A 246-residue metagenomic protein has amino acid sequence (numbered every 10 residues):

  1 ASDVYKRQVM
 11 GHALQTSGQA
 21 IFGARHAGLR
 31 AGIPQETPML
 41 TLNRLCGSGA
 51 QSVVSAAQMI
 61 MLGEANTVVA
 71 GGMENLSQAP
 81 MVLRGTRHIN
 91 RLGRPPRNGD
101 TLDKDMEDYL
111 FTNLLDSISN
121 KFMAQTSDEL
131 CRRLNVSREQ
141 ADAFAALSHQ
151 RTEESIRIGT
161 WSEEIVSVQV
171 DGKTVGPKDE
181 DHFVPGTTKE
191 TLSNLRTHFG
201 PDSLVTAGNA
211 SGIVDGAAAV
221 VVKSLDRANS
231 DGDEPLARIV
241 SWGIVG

Functional and structural regions predicted by a protein language model:
A1-V4: Short, small-residue-biased leader/transition segments that mark boundaries at the very start of proteins
G11-Q15, R44-S48, G72-S77, T86-R87 (+1 more regions): Acidic, glycine-rich active-site loops and adjacent beta-strand->loop/helix elements that engage anionic groups
H12-V68, L102-M106, I118-F122, G186-G212: Conserved catalytic cysteine-centered active-site region of acyl-thioester-dependent Claisen-condensing enzymes
G23-I33, M59-L62, V82-N98, D226: A glycine- and small-aliphatic-rich helix-loop capping segment at beta-alpha/alpha-beta transitions that lines
R44-E74, C131-T160, V220-D226: Active-site-proximal alpha-helical scaffold in enzymes
T67-E129: Flexible glycine-/small-residue-enriched beta->alpha junction loops that bind anionic phosphate/pyrophosphate groups
Q140-S230: N-terminal extracellular/periplasmic Venus flytrap/periplasmic-binding protein-like
L225-G246: Glycine- and Gly-Pro-enriched alpha-helical subdomains that act as flexible, kink-prone "lid/hinge" or packing modules
